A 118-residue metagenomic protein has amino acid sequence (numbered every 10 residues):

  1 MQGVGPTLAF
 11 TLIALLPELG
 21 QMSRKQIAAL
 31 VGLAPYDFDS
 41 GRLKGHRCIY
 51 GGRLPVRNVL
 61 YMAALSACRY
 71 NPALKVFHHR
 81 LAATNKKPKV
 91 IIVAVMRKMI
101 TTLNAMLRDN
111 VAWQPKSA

Functional and structural regions predicted by a protein language model:
M1: Histidine-centered phosphotransfer motif of kinases
V4-T7, V59, V93-V95, I100: Hydrophobic aliphatic residue packing
P6-T84, P88, P115: Phosphate-backbone recognition surface of nucleic-acid-processing proteins
A83-A118: Basic, amphipathic alpha-helical segments enriched in Lys/Arg and hydrophobic/aromatic residues
